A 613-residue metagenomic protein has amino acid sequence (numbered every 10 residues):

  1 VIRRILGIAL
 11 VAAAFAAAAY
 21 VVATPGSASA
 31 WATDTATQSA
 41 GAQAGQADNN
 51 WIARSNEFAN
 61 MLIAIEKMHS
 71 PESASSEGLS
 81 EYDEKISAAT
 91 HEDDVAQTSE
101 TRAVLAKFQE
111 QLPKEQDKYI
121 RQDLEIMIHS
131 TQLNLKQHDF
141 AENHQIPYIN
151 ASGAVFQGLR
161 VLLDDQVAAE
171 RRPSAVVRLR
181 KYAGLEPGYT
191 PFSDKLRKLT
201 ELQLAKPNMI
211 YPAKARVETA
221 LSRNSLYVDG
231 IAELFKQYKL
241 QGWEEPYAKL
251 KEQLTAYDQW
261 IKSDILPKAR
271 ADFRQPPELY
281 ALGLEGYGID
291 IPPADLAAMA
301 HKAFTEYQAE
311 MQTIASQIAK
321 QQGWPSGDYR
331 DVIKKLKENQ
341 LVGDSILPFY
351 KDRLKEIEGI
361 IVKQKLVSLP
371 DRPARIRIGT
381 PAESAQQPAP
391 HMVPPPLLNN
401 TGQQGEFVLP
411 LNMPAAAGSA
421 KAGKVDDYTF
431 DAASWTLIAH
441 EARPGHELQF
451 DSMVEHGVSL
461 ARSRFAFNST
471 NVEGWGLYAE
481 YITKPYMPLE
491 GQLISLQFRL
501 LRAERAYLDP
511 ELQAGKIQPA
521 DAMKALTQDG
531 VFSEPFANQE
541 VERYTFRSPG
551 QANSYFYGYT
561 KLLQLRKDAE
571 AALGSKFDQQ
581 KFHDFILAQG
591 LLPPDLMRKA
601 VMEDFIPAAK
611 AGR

Functional and structural regions predicted by a protein language model:
I2-A23: Sec-dependent N-terminal signal peptides
A28-R613: N-terminal maturation segment of proteins
